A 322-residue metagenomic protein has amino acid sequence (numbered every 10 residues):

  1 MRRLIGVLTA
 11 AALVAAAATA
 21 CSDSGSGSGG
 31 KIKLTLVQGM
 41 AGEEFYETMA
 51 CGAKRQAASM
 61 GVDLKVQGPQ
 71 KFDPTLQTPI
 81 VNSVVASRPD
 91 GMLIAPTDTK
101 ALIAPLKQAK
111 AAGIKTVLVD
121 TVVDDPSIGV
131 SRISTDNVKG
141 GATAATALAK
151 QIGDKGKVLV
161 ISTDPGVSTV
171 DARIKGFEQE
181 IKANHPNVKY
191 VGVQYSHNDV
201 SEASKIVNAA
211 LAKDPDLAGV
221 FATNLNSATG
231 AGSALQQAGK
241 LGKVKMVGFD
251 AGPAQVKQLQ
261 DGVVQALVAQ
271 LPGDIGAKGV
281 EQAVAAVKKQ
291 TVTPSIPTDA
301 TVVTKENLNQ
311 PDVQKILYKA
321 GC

Functional and structural regions predicted by a protein language model:
R2-T9, A20-C322: A residue-level marker of the well-folded mature domains of exported/periplasmic proteins
A12-A17: Hydrophobic core
